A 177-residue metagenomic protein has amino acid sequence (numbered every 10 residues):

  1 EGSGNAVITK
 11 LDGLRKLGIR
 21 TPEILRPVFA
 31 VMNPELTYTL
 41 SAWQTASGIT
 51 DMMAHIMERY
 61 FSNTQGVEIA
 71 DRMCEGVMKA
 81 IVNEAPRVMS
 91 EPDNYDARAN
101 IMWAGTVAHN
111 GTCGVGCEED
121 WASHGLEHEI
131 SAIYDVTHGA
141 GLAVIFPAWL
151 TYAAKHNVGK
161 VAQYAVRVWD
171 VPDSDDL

Functional and structural regions predicted by a protein language model:
E1-I69, Q163: A glycine/threonine-rich phosphate-anchoring loop and its flanking beta-alpha core in nucleotide/phosphate-binding
R59-L177: Active-site segments that bind and position negatively charged phosphate/pyrophosphate groups
